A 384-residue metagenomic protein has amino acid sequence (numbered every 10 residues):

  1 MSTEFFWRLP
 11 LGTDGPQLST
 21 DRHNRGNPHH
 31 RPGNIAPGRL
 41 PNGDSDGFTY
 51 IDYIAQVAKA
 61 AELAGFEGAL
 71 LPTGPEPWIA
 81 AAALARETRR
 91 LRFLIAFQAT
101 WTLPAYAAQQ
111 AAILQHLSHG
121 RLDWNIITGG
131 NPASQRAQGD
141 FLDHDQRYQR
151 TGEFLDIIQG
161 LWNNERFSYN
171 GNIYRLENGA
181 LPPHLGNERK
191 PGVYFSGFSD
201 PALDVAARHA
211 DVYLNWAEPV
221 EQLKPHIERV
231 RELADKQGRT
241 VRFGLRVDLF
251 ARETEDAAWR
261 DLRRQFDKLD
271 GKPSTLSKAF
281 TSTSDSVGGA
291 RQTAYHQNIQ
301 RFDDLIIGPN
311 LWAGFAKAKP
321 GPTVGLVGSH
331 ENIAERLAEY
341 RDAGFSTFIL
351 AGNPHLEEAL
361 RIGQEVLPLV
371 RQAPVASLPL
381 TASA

Functional and structural regions predicted by a protein language model:
S2-S45, Q138, H144-R189, E218-R341 (+1 more regions): An alpha-helical appendage that flanks or caps ligand/catalytic pockets
T3-L9, G68-L71, R92-F97, L122-I126 (+4 more regions): Hydrophobic faces of well-ordered beta-strands that scaffold small-molecule active sites in alpha/beta enzyme cores
P10-G12, G74, Q98-T100, I127-G129 (+5 more regions): Active-site beta-loop-alpha junctions enriched in small/polar residues
G47, D52-P72, V205-Y213, E339-S346: Catalytic domains of carbohydrate-active enzymes, especially glycoside hydrolases
A61, G65, L84, L114 (+8 more regions): Conserved, mostly hydrophobic/aromatic
E76-A81, P219-A234, H355-R361, E365: Active-site-adjacent beta->alpha loops and helix N-cap segments on the catalytic face of soluble alpha/beta enzymes
W78-Q98, R150-G152, D235-R239, F243 (+1 more regions): Alpha-helix-loop-beta-strand connector modules within alpha/beta enzyme cores
W101-H116: Glycine-rich anion/phosphate-binding loops
